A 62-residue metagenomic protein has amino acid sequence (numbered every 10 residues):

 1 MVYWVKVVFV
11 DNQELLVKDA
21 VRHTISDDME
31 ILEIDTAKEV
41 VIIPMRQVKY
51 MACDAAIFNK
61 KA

Functional and structural regions predicted by a protein language model:
M1-I31: N-terminal acidic leader/helix
L32-T36: Generic recognition of long tandem-repeat/solenoid scaffolds
K38-A62: Short, mixed-charge low-complexity intrinsically disordered segments
